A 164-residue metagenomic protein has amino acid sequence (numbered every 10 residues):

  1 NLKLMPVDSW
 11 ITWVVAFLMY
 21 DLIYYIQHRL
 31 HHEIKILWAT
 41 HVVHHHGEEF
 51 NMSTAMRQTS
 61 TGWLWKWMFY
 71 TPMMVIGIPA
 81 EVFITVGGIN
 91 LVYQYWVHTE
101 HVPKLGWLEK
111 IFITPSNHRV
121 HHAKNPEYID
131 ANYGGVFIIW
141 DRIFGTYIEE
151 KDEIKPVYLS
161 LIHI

Functional and structural regions predicted by a protein language model:
P6-Y158: Membrane-embedded catalytic scaffold of the fatty acid hydroxylase/desaturase
I162-I164: Conserved small/polar residues in nucleotide/adenosyl-binding loops
